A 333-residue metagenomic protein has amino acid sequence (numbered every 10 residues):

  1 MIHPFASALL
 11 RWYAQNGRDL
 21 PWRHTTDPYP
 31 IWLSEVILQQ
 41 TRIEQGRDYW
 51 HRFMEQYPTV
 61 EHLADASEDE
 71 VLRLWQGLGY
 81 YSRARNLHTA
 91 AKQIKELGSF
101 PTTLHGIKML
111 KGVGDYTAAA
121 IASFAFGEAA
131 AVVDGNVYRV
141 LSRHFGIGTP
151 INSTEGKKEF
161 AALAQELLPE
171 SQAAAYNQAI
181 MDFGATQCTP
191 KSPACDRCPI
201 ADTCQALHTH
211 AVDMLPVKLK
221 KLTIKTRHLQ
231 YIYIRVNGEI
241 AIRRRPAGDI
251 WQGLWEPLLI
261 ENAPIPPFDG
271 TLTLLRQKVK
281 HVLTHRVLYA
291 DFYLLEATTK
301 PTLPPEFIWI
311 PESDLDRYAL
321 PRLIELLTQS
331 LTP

Functional and structural regions predicted by a protein language model:
M1-R18, H24, A185-P333: Intrinsically disordered, low-complexity, charged terminal extensions of DNA damage-control enzymes
H3-A8, W12-A194, I200-D213: Catalytic cores of DNA base-excision repair glycosylases
